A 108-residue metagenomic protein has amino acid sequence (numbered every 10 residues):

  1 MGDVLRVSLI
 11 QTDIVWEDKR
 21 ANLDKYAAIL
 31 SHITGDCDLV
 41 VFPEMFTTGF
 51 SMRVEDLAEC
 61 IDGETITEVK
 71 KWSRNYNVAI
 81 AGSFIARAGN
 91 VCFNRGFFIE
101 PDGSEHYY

Functional and structural regions predicted by a protein language model:
V4-I14, D18, R95, Y107-Y108: Active-site-proximal beta-strand elements of phosphoester/diester hydrolases
K19, A27-P101, H106-Y107: Cys-nucleophile CN-hydrolase/nitrilase-fold catalytic domain and related Cys-dependent amidase chemistry that acts on
